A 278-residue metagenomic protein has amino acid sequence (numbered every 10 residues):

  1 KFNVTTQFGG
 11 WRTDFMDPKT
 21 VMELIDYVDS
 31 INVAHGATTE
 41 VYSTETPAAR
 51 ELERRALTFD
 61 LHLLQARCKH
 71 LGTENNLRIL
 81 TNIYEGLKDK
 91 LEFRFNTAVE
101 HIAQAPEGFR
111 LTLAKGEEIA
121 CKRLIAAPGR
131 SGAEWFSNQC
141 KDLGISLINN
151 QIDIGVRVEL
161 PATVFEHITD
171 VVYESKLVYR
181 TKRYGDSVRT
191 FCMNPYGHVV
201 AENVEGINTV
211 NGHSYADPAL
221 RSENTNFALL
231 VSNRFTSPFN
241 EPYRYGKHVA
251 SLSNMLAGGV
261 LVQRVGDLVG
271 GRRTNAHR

Functional and structural regions predicted by a protein language model:
K1-M22, P47-R278: Residues forming the flavin
V28: Beta-strand-enriched accessory nucleic-acid recognition/scaffold domains that flank the catalytic cores of large
I31: P-loop NTPase catalytic nucleotide-binding module
G36-V41: Cleavable N-terminal targeting peptides that direct proteins into the secretory/outer-membrane pathway or into
